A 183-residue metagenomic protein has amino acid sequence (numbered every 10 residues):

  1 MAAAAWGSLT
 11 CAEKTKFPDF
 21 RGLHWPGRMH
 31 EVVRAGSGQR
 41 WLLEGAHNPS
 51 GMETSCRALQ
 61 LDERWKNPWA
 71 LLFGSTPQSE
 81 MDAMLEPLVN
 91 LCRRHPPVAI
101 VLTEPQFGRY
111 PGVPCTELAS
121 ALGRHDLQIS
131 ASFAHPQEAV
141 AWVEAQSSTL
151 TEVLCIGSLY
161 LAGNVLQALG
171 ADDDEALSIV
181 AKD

Functional and structural regions predicted by a protein language model:
M1-A99: Nucleotide phosphate-binding/pyrophosphate-handling subdomain across enzymes that bind or process nucleotide phosphates
G38-L42, P87-E152: C-terminal helical cap/extension that packs against the catalytic core of soluble nucleotide-cofactor enzymes
P105-G108, D174-D183: Short, flexible loop segments at boundaries between secondary-structure elements
C155: Solvent-exposed interhelical
S158: Active-site-proximal loop/hinge segments that shape catalytic or ion-binding/gating pockets
L161-G163: Short, active-site-adjacent cap segments at secondary-structure transitions
G170-D172: Short secondary-structure boundary/capping segments
